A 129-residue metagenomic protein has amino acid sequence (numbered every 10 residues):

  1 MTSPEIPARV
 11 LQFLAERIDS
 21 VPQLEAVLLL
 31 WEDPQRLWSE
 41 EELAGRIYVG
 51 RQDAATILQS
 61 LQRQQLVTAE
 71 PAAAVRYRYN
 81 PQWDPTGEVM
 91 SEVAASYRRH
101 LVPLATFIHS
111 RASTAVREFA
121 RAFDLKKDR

Functional and structural regions predicted by a protein language model:
M1-E25: Short alpha-helical segments that sit at the start of domains
E16-S20, W31-R36: Short helix-capping/hinge SLiMs at alpha-helix to coil transitions
R17-P22, P71-V93: Short, cationic-aromatic polyanion-contact patches
A26, R36-R46: Short acidic, hydrophobic short linear motifs in intrinsically disordered regions
Y48-R63: Short amphipathic alpha-helical interaction segments
Q62-A74: A short, conserved structural fragment
P81-R111: Short, amphipathic alpha-helical interaction segments positioned at domain boundaries
R99-R129: Exposed, interaction-prone assembly regions rather than primary DNA-binding/catalytic cores
